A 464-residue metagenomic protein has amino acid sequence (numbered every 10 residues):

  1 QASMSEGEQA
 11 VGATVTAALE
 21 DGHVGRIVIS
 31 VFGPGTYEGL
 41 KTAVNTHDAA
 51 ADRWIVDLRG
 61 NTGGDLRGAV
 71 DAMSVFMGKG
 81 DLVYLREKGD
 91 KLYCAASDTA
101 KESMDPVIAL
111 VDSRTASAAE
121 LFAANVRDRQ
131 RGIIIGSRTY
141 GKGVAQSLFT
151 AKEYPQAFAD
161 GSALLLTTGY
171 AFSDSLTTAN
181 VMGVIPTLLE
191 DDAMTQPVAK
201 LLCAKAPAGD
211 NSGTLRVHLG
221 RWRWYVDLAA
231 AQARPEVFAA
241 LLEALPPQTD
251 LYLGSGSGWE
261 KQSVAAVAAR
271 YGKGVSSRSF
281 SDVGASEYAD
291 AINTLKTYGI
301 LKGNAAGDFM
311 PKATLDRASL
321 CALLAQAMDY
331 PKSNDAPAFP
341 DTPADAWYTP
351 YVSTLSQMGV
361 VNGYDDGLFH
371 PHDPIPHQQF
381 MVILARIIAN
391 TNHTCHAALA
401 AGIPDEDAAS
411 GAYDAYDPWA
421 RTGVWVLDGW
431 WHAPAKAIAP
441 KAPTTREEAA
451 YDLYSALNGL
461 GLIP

Functional and structural regions predicted by a protein language model:
Q1: Conserved glycine-bearing catalytic or ligand-binding loops at nucleotide- and phosphate-handling centers of large
E6-I55, N61-S276: C-terminal "post-core" interaction segments
V56, D191-D192, A336, H396: Sparse recognition of residues in long alpha-helices and their boundaries
G256-P464: N-terminal propeptides
